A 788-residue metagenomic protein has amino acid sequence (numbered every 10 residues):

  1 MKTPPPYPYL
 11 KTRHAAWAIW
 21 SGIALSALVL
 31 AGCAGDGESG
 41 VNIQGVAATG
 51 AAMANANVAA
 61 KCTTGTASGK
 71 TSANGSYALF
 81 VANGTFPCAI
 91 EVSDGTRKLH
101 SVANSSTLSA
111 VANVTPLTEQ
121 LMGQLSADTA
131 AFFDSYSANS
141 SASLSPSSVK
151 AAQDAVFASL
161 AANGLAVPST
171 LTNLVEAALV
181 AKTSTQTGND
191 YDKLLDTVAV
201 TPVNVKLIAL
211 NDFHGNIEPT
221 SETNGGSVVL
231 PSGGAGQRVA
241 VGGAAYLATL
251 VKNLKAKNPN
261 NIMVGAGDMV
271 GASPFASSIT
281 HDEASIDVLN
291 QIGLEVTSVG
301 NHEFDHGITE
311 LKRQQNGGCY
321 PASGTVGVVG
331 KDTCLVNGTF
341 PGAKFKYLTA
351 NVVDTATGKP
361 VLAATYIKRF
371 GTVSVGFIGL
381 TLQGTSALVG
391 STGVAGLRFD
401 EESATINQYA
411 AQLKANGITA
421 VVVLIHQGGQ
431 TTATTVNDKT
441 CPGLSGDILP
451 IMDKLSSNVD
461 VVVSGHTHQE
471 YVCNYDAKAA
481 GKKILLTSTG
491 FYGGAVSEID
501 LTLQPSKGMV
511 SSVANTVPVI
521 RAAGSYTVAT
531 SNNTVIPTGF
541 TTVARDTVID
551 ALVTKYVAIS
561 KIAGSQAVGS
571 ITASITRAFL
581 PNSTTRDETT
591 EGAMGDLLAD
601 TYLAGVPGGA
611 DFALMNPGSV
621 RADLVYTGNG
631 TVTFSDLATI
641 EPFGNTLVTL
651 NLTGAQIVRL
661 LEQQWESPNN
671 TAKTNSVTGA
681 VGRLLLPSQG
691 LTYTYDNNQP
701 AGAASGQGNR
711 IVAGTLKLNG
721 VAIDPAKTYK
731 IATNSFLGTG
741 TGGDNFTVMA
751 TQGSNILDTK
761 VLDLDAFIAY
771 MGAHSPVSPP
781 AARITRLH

Functional and structural regions predicted by a protein language model:
K2-Y7, G22-A52: Bacterial Sec-dependent N-terminal signal peptides
R13-L25: Sec-dependent N-terminal signal peptides
D36-T201, L254-A256: Feature for extracytoplasmic/surface-facing segments of secreted or surface-associated proteins, emphasizing
S39, T63, A73, P360-L362 (+4 more regions): Residues that act as N-cap/strand-start positions at coil-to-secondary-structure junctions
V200-P219, T223-L250, A256, Q291 (+4 more regions): Catalytic centers of hydrolytic enzymes
V200-R521, M594-T601, A613, N651 (+1 more regions): Acidic, metal/ion-coordinating pockets
